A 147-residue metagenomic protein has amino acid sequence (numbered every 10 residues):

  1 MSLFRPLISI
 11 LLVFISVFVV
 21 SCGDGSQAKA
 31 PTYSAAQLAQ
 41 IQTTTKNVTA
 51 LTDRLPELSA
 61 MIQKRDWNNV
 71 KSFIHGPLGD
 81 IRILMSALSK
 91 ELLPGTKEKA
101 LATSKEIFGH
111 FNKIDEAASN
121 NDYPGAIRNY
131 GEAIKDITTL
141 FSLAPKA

Functional and structural regions predicted by a protein language model:
M1-I10: Bacterial N-terminal signal peptides that target proteins for export
V17-S21: C-terminal motif of bacterial Sec signal peptides marking the signal peptidase cleavage site
G23-S72: Immediate post-signal-peptide N-terminus of mature secreted/exported proteins
T52-I62, R82-M85, S89, F111-A118 (+1 more regions): A structural signal for well-ordered alpha-helices, especially hydrophobic packing surfaces of coiled-coils
R65-N69, I114-R128: Short helix-adjacent coil turns
K71-G76, K97-K105, P124-I134: Short, charged, amphipathic alpha-helical segments
I81-L101: Short, solvent-exposed, charged loop/turn and helix-capping segments that join or cap alpha-helices on peripheral
N121, I127-A147: C-terminal partner/receptor-binding element of secreted or periplasmic proteins
